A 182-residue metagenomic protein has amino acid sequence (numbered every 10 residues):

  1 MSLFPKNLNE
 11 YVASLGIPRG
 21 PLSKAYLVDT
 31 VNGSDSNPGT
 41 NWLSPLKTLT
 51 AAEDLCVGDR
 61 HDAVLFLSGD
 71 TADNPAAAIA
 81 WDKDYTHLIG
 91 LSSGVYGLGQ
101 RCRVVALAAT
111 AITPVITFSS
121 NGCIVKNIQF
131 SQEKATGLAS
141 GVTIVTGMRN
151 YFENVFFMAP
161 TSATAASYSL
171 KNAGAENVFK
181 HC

Functional and structural regions predicted by a protein language model:
M1-S23, V57, V104, Q129 (+3 more regions): Extended, low-complexity segments enriched in Ser/Thr/Gly and acidic residues that occur primarily in surface-exposed
S2-A51, S68: Right-handed parallel beta-helix/beta-solenoid
Y26-V31, K47, A51-D73, T86-S93: Glycine-rich repeat segments that build the extracellular carbohydrate-interaction surface of secreted and virion
V28, F66, W81, G90 (+5 more regions): Extracellular beta-strand solenoids
S34, N74, Y85-S140, P160-T161: Right-handed parallel beta-helix/beta-spiral solenoid domain characteristic of secreted/periplasmic
L49-G58, A72-K83, L98-G99, T113-S119 (+2 more regions): Short, T/G/N/S-enriched strand-turn elements that build extracellular solenoid repeat scaffolds
H87-L88, S120-N127, N150-N154, G174-H181: All-beta strand scaffolds that present successive hydrophobic residues in beta-strands
E133, V142-R149, E153: Aromatic- and glycine-enriched pocket-lining scaffold segments that form the walls of small-molecule binding clefts
